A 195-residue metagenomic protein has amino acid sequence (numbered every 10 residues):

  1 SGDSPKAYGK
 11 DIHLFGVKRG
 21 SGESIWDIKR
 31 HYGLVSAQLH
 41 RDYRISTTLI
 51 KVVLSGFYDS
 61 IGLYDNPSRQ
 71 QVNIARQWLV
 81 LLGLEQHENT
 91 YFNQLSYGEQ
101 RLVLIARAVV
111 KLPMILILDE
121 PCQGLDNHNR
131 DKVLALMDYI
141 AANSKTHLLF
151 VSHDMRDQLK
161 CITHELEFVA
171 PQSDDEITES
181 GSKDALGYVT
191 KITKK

Functional and structural regions predicted by a protein language model:
G9-D27: ABC ATPase NBD Q-loop/coupling interface
A37-Q94: ABC-family P-loop ATPase nucleotide-binding domains
I105: Hydrophobic anchor residue at the start of the ABC signature
L112: Conserved catalytic motifs of ABC-family nucleotide-binding domains
L116-E120: Catalytic Walker B motif of ABC-type/P-loop ATPase nucleotide-binding domains
D126: ABC-family nucleotide-binding domains
K145-V151: Conserved H-loop
